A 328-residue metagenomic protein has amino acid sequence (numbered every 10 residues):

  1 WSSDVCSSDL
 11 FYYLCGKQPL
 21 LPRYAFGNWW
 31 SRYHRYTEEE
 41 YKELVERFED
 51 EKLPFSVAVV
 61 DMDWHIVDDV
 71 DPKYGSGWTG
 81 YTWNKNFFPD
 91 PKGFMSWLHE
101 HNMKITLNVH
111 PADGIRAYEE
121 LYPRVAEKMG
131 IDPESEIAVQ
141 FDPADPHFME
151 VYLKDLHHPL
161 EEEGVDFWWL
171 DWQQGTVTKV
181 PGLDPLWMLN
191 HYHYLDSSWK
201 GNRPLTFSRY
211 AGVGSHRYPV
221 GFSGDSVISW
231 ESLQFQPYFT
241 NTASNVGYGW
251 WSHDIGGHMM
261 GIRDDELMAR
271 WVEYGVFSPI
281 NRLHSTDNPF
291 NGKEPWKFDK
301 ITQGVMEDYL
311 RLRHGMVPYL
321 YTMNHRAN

Functional and structural regions predicted by a protein language model:
S3-N328: Catalytic-domain carbohydrate-binding cleft regions of carbohydrate-active enzymes
